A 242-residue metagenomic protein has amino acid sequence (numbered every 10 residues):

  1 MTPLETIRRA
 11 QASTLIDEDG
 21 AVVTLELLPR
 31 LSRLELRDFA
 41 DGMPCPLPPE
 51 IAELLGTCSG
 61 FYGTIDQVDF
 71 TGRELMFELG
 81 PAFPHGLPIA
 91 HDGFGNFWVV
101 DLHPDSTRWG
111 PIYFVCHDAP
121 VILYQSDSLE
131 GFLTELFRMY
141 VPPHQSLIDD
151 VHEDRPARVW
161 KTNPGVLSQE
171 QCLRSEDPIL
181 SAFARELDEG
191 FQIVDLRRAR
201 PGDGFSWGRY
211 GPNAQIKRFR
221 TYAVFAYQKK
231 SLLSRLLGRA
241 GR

Functional and structural regions predicted by a protein language model:
M1-T107, P164-R242: A surface-exposed partner-binding patch
I65-Q67, D127, V141, V151-H152: Short, charged/polar low-complexity linear motifs in solvent-exposed/disordered segments
G110-L147: Compact, glycine/acidic-enriched structural inserts
F132-R185: Extended, acidic-biased charged interface segments
